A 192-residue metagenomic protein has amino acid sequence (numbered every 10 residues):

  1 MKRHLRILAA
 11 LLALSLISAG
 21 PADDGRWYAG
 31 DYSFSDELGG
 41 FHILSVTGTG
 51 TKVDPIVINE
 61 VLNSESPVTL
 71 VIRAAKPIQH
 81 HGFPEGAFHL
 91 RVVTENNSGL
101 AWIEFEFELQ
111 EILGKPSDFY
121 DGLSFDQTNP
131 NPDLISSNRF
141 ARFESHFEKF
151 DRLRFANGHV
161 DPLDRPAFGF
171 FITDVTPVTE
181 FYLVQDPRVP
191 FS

Functional and structural regions predicted by a protein language model:
M1-L8: Bacterial N-terminal signal peptides that target proteins for export
R3, S18-P21: N-terminal leader/targeting segments
L8-S15: Bacterial N-terminal signal peptides
G20-H89, G99-A101, E106, Q110-D121 (+2 more regions): Membrane engagement elements in two modes
V92-T94: Buried hydrophobic-core signal for structured, non-transmembrane domains
P130-N131: Long, charge-dense
